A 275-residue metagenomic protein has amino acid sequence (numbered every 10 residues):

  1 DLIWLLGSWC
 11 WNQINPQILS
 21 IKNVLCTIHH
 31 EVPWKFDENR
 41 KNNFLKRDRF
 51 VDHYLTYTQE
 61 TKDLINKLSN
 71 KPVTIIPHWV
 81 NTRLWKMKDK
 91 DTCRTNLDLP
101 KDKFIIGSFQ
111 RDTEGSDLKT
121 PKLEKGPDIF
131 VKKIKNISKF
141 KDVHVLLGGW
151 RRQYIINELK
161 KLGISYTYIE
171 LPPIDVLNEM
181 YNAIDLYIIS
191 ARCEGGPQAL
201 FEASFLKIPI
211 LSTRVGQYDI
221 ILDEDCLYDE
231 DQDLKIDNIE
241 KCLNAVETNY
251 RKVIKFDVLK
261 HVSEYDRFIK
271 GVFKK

Functional and structural regions predicted by a protein language model:
D52-N66, N70-K88, F109-Q110: Donor nucleotide-sugar binding/catalytic pocket of nucleotide-sugar-dependent glycosyltransferases
K86-L99: A short helix/loop element that forms part of the nucleotide-sugar donor recognition site in Leloir-type
N96, K101-Y154: Conserved catalytic-core segment of nucleotide-activated headgroup transferases in glycan assembly
G149, Y154-P172: Nucleotide-activated donor-binding/catalytic signature segment of Leloir-type glycosyltransferases, i.e., the conserved
E179-I184: Short alpha-helical donor nucleotide-sugar binding micro-motif in glycosyltransferases
R192: Aromatic "clamp/platform" in nucleotide-sugar-dependent glycosyltransferases that forms part of the donor/acceptor
P209-S212: Short hydrophobic beta-strand element within catalytic cores of glycosyltransferases and related nucleotide-activated
K241-K274: A charged, aromatic-enriched C-terminal amphipathic alpha-helix characteristic of glycosyltransferases across folds
